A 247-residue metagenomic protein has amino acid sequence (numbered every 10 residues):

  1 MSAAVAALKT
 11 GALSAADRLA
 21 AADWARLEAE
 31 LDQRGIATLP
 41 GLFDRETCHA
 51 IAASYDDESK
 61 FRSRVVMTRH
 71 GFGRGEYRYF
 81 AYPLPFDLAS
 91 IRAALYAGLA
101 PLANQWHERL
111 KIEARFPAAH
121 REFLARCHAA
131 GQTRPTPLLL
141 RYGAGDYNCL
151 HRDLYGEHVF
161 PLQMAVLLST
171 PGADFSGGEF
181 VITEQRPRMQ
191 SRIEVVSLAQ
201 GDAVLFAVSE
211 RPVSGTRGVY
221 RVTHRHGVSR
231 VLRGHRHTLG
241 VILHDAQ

Functional and structural regions predicted by a protein language model:
M1-Q33: Fe(II)/2-oxoglutarate
R26-L124: Non-heme Fe(II)/2-oxoglutarate
A100, L138-L140, H151, A165-L167 (+3 more regions): Residues in well-ordered beta-strands of folded domains
E122-R141: Alpha-helix-centered segments that form part of catalytic cores
L139-A144, G156-D174: Short, conserved beta-strand element in jelly-roll/cupin
N148-Y155: Histidine-centered catalytic micro-motifs
F160, P171, F175-Q247: Catalytic core of Fe(II)/2-oxoglutarate
